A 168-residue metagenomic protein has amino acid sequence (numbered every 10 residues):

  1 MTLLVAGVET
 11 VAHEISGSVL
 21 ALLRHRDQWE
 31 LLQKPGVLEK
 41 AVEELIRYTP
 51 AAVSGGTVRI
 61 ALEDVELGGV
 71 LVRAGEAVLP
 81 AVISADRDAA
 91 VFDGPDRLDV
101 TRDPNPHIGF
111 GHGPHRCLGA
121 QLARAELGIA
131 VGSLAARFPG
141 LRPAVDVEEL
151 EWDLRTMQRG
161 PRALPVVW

Functional and structural regions predicted by a protein language model:
M1-W168: Cytochrome P450
